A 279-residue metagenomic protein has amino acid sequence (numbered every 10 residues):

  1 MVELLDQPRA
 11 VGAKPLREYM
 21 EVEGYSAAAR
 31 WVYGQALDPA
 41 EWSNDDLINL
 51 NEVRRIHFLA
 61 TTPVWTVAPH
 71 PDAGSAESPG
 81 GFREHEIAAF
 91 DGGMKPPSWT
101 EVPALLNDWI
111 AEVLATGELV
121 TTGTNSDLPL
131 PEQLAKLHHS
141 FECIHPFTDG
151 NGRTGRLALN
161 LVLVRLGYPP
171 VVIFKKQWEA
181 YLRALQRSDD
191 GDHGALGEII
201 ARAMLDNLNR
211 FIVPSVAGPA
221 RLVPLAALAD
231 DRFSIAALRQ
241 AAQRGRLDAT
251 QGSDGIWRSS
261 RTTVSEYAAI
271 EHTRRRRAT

Functional and structural regions predicted by a protein language model:
M1-D149, R153-T279: FIC/Doc superfamily catalytic core
